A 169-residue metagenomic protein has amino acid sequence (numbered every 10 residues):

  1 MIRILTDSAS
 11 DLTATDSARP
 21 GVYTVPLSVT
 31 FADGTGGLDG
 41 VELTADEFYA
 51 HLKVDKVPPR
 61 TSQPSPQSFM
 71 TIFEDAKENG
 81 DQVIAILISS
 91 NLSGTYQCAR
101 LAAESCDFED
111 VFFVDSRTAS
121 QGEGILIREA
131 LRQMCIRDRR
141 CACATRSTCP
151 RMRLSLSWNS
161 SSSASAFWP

Functional and structural regions predicted by a protein language model:
R3-Q63: N-terminal glycine-rich anion-binding loop in soluble enzyme alpha/beta folds
S62-I72: Glycine-rich, highly charged phosphate/nucleotide-binding loops
M70-D81: Glycine-rich phosphate/diphosphate-binding loops that line cofactor/substrate pockets in enzymes
Q82-S89, F112-D115, E129: Short glycine-rich or small-residue beta-strand-to-loop segments that form or flank ligand, phosphate, metal/Fe-S
L87-D107, I125-I127: Short Gly/Thr/Asp-enriched flexible loops that form oxyanion-binding sites at enzyme active sites
V114-L126: Long, charge-dense
M134-R139: Conserved small/polar residues in nucleotide/adenosyl-binding loops
S147-P169: Active-site rim beta-loop-alpha module in soluble metabolic enzymes
